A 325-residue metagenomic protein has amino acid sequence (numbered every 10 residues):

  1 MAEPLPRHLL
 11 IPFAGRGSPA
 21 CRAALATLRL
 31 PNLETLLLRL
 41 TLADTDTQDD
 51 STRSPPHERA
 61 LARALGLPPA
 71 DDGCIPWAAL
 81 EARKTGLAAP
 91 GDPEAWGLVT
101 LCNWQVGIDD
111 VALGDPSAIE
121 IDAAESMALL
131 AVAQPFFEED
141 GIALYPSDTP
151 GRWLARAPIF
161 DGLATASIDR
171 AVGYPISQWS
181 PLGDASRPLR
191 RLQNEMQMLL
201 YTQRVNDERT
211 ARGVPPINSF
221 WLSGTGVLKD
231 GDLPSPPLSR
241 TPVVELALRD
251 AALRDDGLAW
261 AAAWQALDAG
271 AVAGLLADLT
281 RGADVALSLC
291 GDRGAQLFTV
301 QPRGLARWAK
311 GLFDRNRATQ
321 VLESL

Functional and structural regions predicted by a protein language model:
A2-A24: N-terminal basic/disordered segments at the start of proteins
R16-P19, I217-N218, G226-D230, R293-F298: Flexible loop/turn segments at secondary-structure boundaries
R22-I119, A123-S126: An N-terminal, globular interaction/scaffold subdomain
A118-P146, T202-S219: Extended, Lys/Arg-enriched charged tracts that mediate electrostatic binding to polyanionic substrates
I121, W153-F160: Internal, conserved structured core segments that host functional sites
Y145-R152, W221-L222, L287-G291: Acidic carboxylate-rich catalytic motifs and surrounding loops in phosphoryl-/glycosyl-chemistry enzymes
D148-P150, I159-T280: A contiguous, surface-oriented mixed alpha/beta subdomain in the mid-to-C-terminal portion of proteins that forms
G257-L325: C-terminal regions of proteins
